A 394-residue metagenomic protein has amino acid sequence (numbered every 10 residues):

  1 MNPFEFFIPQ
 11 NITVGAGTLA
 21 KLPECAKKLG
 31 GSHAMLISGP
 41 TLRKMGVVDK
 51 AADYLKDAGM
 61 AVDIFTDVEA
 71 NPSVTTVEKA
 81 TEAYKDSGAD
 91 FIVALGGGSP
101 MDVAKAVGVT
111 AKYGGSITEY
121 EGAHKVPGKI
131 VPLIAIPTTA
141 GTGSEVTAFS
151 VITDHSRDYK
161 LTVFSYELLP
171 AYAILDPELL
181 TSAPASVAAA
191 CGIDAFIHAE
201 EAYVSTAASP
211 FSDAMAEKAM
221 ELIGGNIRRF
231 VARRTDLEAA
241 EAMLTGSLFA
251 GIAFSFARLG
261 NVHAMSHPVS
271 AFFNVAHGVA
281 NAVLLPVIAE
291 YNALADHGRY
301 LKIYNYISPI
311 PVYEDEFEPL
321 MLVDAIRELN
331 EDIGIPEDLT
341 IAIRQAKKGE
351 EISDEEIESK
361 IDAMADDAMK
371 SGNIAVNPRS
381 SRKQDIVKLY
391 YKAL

Functional and structural regions predicted by a protein language model:
M1-L29: N-terminal amphipathic/basic leader segments beginning at the initiator methionine
L19-L22, K44-V47, V74-T75, S99-K105 (+3 more regions): Short glycine/serine/threonine-rich phosphate/pyrophosphate-binding segments that cradle anionic phosphate groups
A20-M35, Y54-A58, D86: Glycine-rich phosphate/diphosphate-binding loops that line cofactor/substrate pockets in enzymes
R43-G115, R229-A240: N-terminal small/polar loop signature for handling phosphorylated ligands or for N-terminal nucleophile
K112-A208, R299-K302, Y306: A glycine/threonine-rich phosphate-anchoring loop and its flanking beta-alpha core in nucleotide/phosphate-binding
A202-E328: Active-site segments that bind and position negatively charged phosphate/pyrophosphate groups
S308-L394: C-terminal charged capping/lid subdomain of soluble metabolic enzymes
